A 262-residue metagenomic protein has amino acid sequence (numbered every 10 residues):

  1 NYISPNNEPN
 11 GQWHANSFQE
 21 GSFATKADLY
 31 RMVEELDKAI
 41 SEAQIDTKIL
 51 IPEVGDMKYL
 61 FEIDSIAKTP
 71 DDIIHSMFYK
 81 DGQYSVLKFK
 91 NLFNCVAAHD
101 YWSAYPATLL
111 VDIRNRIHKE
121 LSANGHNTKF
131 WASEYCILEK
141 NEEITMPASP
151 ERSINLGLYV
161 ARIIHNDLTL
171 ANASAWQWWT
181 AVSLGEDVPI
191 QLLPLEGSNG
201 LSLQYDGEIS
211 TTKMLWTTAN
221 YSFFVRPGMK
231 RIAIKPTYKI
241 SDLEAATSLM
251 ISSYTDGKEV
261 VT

Functional and structural regions predicted by a protein language model:
N1-A15: Mobile, glycine-rich extracellular loop/lid and propeptide segments that shape or gate substrate/ligand access
E8, Y101, A181: Flexible loop residues that form catalytic and substrate-binding hotspots at small-molecule/glycan-binding clefts
W13, P106, E186: Glycine/Thr-rich phosphate-binding loops of Rossmann-like dinucleotide-binding domains
Q19-I163, L170: Noncatalytic carbohydrate-binding groove/subsite architecture in carbohydrate-active enzymes
K129-V225, M229-L243: Aromatic/acidic polysaccharide-binding cleft in carbohydrate-active enzymes
R226, K239-T262: Carbohydrate-binding surface patches
